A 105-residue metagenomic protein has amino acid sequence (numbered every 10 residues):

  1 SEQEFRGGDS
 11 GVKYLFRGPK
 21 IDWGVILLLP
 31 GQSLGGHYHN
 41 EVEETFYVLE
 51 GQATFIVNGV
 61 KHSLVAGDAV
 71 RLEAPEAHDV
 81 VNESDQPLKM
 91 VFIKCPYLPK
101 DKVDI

Functional and structural regions predicted by a protein language model:
S1-D22, G35, K102-I105: A short, N-terminal "cap"/entry segment at the start of jelly-roll beta-barrel domains of the cupin/DSBH fold
P19-I21, I26, Q52, V60: Well-ordered beta-strand scaffold positions
L27-L29, H39-F55, I93: Short, conserved beta-strand element in jelly-roll/cupin
H37-H39, H78: Histidine-centered divalent metal-coordination motifs
Q52-T54, K61, A77, P87: Structural motif
G59-A74: Short acidic-glycine-tyrosine-enriched beta hairpin
A74-P99: Ligand-binding loop in jelly-roll beta-barrel domains
